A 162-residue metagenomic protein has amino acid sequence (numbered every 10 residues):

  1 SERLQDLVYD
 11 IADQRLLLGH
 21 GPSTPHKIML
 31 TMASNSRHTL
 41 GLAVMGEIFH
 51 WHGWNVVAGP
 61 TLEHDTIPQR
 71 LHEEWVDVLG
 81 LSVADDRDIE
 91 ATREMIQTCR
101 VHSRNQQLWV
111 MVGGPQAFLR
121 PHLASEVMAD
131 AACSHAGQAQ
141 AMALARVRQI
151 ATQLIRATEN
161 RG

Functional and structural regions predicted by a protein language model:
S1-G19: Long amphipathic alpha-helical segments
P22-I28: A short, charged/proline- and glycine-enriched loop that marks the coil->beta-strand transition at the N-terminal
A33-H38: Short coil/turn segments
L40-A43, T61: A short secondary-structure junction signal
A43-V57: Short helix-loop-beta junction
I48, G59, E63-L123: Cofactor-cradling patches in redox/metallo enzymes
N55, D77, D130: Residue-level detector of anion-binding/catalytic polar loops
P115-G162: Peripheral docking tails and interdomain loops at the edges of cofactor- or intermediate-handling domains
